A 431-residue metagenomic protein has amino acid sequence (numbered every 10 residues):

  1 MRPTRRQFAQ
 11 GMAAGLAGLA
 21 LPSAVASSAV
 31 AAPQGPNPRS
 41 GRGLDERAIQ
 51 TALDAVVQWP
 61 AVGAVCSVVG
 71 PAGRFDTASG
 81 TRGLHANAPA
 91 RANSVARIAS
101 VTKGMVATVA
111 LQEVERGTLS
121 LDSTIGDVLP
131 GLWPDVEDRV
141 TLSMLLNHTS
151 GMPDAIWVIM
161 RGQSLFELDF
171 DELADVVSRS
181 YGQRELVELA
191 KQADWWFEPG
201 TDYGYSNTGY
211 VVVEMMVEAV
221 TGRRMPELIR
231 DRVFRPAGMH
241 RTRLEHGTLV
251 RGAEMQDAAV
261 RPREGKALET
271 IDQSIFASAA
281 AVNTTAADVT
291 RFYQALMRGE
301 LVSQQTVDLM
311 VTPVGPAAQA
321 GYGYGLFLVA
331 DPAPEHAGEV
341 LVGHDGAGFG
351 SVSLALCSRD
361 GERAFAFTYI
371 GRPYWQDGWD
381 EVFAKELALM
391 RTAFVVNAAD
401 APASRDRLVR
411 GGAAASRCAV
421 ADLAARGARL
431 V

Functional and structural regions predicted by a protein language model:
M1-L19: N-terminal secretory signal peptides and thylakoid transit peptides that target proteins across membranes
T4, A31-T81, R223, E269-V431: Catalytic loop of the DD-peptidase/beta-lactamase superfamily, centered on the K-T-G motif and neighboring
L21-S28: C-terminal segment of classical bacterial N-terminal signal peptides
D45, I49, I98, T102 (+4 more regions): Hydrophobic (often cysteine-bearing) scaffold residues that line and stabilize catalytic clefts of nucleotide/cofactor
W59-G63, H85-M144, W195-S206, A277-A280: Short active-site loop at a secondary-structure junction that contains or immediately precedes the catalytic residue(s)
R74-D76, V136-D345: Short, surface-exposed loop or secondary-structure junction motifs that flank catalytic or metal-binding residues
